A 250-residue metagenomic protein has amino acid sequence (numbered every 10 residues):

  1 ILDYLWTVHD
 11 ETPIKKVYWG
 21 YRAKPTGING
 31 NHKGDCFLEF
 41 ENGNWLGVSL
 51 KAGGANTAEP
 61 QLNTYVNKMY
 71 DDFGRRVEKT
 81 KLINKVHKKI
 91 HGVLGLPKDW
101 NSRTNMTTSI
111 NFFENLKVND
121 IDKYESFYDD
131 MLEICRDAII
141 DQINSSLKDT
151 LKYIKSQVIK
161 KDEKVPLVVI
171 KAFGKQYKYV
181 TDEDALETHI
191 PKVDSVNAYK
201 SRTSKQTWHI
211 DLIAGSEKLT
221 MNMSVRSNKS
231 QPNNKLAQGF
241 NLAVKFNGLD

Functional and structural regions predicted by a protein language model:
I1-G34, L38-D250: Short, positively charged
